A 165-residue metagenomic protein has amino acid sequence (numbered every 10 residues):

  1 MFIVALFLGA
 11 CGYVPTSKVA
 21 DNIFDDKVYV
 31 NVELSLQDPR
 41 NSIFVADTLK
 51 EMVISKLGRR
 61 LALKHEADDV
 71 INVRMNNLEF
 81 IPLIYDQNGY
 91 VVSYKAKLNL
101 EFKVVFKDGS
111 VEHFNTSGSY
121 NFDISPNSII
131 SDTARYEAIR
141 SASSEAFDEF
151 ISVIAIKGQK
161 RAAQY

Functional and structural regions predicted by a protein language model:
M1-V4: Sec-dependent signal peptide recognition, specifically the positively charged N-region followed immediately by
F7-E51, I156-Y165: A structural "domain/chain start" motif
F24, H65, V92-A96: Solvent-exposed loop and beta-edge segments used for protein-protein assembly and interaction
D38, S42, A46, S93-Y94 (+1 more regions): Solvent-exposed, acidic/flexible segments
G58-D69: Short acidic low-complexity segments
V70-E137: Surface-exposed short loop/turn segments
F106, P126-Y165: C-terminal/domain-edge helix-coil "capping" segments
